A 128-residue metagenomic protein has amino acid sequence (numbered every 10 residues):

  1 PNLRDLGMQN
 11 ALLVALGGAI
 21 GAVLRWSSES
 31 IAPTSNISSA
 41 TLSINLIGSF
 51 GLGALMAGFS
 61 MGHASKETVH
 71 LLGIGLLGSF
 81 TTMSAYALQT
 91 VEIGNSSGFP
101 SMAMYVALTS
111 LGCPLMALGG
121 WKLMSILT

Functional and structural regions predicted by a protein language model:
P1-T128: Membrane-interface helix-loop junctions in multi-pass transporters/channels
